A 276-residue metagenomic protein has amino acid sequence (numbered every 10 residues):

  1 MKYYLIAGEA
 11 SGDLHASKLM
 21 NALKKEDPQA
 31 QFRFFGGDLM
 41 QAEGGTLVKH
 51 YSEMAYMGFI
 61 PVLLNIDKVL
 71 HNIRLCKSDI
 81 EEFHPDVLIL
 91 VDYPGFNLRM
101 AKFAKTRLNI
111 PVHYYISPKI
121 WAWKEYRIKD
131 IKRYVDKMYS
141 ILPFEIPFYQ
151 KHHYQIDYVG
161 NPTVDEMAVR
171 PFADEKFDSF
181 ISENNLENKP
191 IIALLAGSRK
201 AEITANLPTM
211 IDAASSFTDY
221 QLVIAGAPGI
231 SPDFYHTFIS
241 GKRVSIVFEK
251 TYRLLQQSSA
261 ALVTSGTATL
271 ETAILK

Functional and structural regions predicted by a protein language model:
K2, L186-A193, Y220-Q221: Charged active-site motifs of nucleotide-sugar-dependent glycosyltransferases
Y3-I181, L195-N206, F217, A227-G229: Active-site and donor-binding regions of nucleotide-sugar-utilizing enzymes
E81-H84, L186-E187, Q257: Glycine-rich phosphate-binding loop signature in dinucleotide/nucleotide-binding domains
K189, A201-S259: Donor-nucleotide binding loops and adjacent catalytic segments primarily of GT-B fold Leloir glycosyltransferases
F248-K276: A donor-sugar binding/catalytic signature common to diverse glycosyltransferases and related nucleotide-sugar
